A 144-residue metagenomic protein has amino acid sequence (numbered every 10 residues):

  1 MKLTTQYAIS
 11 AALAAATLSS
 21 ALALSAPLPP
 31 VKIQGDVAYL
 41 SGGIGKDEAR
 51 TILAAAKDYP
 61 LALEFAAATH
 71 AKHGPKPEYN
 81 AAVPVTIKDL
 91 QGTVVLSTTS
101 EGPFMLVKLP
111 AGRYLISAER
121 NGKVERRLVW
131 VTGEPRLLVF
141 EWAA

Functional and structural regions predicted by a protein language model:
M1-A11: Bacterial N-terminal signal peptides that target proteins for export
L18-A21: N-terminal signal peptide c-region/cleavage motif recognized by signal peptidases
L24-V83, N121-A144: Primarily secretory-pathway and cell-envelope proteins
V83-V95: Short amphipathic beta-strand segments in non-cytosolic proteins
L90, E119-N121: Short strand-coil-strand connectors
V95-S100, W130: Short beta-strand segments within Ig-like beta-sandwich modules, predominantly Fibronectin type-III
G102-K108: Short, surface-exposed beta-strand/beta-hairpin micro-motifs centered on an aromatic residue
G112-A118: A short tyrosine-centered beta-strand micro-motif
